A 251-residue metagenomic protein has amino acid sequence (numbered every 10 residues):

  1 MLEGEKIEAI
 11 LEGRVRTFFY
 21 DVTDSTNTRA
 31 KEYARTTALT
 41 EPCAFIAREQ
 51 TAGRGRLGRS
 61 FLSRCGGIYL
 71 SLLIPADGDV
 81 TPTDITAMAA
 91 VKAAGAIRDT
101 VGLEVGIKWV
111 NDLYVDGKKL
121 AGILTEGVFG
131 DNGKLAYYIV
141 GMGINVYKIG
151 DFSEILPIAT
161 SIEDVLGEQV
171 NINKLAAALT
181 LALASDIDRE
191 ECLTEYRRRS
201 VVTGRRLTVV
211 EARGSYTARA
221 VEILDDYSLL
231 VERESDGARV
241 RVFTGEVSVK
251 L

Functional and structural regions predicted by a protein language model:
M1-D99, K119: N-terminal lobe of the biotin/lipoate ligase/transferase fold
L2, E12, D77-T83, A87-V105 (+1 more regions): Long, positively charged amphipathic alpha-helical accessory segments at protein N-termini or as interdomain linkers
D21, I107-W109: Short loop/edge segments at beta-strand edges and connector loops that shape dinucleotide/nucleotide cofactor-binding
